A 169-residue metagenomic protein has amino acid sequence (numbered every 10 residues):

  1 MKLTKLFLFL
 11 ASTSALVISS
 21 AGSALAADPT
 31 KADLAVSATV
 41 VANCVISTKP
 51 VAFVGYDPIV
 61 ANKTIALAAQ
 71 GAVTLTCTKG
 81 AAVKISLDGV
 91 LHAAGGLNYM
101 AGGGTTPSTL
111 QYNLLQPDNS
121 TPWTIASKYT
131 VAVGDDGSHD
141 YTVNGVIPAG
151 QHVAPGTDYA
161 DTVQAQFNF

Functional and structural regions predicted by a protein language model:
M1-A11: Bacterial N-terminal signal peptides that target proteins for export
L6-F7, I18, A69, G137: Residues at the start of alpha-helices and the adjacent loop-to-helix junctions
S14-A24: C-terminal segment of classical bacterial N-terminal signal peptides
L25-M100, G104, S127-F169: N-terminal small/polar-rich segments of proteins
K84-S86, Q111-L115: Beta-strand signatures of extracellular beta-sandwich domains
T105-Q111: Surface-exposed, low-hydrophobicity beta-strand/loop segments enriched in small/polar/acidic residues
P122-T124: Solvent-exposed adhesion/ligand-recognition segments of exported proteins
